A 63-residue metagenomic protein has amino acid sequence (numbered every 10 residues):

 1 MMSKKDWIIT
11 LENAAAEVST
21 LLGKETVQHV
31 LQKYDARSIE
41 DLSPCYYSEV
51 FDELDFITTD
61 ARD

Functional and structural regions predicted by a protein language model:
M1-G23: N-terminal acidic leader/helix
M2, L42, T59-D63: Short acidic DE-rich linear segments
Q32-F56: Short, charge-rich amphipathic interface segments used for partner binding and complex assembly
